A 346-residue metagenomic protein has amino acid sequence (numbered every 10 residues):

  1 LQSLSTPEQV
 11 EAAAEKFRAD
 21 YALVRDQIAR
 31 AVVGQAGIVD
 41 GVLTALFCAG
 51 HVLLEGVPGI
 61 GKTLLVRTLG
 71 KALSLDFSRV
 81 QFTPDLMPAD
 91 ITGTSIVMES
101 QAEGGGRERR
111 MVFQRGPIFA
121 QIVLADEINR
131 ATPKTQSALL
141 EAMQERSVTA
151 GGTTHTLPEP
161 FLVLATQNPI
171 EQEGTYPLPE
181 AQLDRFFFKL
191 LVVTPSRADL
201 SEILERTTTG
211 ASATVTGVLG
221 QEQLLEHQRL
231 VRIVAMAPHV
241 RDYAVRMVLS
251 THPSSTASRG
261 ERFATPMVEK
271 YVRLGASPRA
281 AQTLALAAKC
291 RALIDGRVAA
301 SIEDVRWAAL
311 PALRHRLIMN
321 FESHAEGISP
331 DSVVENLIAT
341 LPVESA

Functional and structural regions predicted by a protein language model:
L1-E11, T256-A346: C-terminal engagement/docking regions of AAA+ P-loop ATPases
V10-F17, A31, T175, K189-P266 (+4 more regions): Conserved C-terminal "switch" segment of AAA+ ATPases
A13-I60: Pre-Walker A (pre-P-loop) alpha-helix and adjacent loop at the N terminus of AAA/AAA+ ATPase modules, a conserved
G41-T44, S100-L124: Conserved alpha-helical scaffold flanking the Walker A/P-loop in AAA+ ATPase domains
L46-P84: Walker A/P-loop
G56, D126-E127, A138: Walker B catalytic acidic pair
V57, I91, T166: P-loop (Walker A) phosphate-binding loop of NTP-binding proteins
M98-G106, A131-T135, M143-V234, K289-R291: Canonical AAA+ ATPase core
